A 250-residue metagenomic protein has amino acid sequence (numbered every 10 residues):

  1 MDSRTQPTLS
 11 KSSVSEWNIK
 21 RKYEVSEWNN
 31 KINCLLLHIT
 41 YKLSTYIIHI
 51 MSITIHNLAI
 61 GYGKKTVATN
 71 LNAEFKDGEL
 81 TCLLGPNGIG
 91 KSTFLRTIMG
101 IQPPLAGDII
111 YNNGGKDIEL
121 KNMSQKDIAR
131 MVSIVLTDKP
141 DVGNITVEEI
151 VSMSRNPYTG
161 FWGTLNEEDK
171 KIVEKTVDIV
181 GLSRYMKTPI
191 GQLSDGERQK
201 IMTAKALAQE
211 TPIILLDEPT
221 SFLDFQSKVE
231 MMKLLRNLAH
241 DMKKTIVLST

Functional and structural regions predicted by a protein language model:
I53, A68-N70: Conserved structural motif at the start of ABC-family nucleotide-binding domains
L84-P86: The feature captures the beta-strand-to-loop junction immediately N-terminal to the Walker
M99: Helix-to-loop junction immediately C-terminal to a conserved catalytic motif
D108-D127: ABC ATPase NBD Q-loop/coupling interface
S152, E167-Y185, E210: Conserved ABC ATPase "signature" region
T164, P189-L193, E197: Conserved ABC ATPase signature
I214-E218: Catalytic Walker B motif of ABC-type/P-loop ATPase nucleotide-binding domains
